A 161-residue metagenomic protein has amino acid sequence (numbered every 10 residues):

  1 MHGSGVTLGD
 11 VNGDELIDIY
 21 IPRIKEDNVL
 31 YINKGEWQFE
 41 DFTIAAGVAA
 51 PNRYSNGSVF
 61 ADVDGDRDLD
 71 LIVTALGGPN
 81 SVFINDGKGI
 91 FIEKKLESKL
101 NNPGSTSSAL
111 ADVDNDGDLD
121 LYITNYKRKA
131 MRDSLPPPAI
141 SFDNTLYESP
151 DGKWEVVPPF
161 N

Functional and structural regions predicted by a protein language model:
M1-N161: Acidic, glycine/proline-rich Ca2+-coordinating loop motifs
